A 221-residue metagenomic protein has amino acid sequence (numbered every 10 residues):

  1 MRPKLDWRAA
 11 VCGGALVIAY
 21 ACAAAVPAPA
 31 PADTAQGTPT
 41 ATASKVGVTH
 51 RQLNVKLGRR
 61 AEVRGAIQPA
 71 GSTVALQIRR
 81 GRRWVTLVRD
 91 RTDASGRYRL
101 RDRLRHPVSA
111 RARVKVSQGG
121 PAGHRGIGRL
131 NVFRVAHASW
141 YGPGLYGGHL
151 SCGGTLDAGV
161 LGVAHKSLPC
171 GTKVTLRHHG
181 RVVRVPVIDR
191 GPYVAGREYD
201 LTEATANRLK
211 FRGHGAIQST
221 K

Functional and structural regions predicted by a protein language model:
R2-K45, Q52-R64, P69-A70, R91-K221: Secreted/periplasmic proteins
S72-T86, P107-V114: Short beta-strand segments and strand-loop junctions that repeat across beta-rich extracellular domains
